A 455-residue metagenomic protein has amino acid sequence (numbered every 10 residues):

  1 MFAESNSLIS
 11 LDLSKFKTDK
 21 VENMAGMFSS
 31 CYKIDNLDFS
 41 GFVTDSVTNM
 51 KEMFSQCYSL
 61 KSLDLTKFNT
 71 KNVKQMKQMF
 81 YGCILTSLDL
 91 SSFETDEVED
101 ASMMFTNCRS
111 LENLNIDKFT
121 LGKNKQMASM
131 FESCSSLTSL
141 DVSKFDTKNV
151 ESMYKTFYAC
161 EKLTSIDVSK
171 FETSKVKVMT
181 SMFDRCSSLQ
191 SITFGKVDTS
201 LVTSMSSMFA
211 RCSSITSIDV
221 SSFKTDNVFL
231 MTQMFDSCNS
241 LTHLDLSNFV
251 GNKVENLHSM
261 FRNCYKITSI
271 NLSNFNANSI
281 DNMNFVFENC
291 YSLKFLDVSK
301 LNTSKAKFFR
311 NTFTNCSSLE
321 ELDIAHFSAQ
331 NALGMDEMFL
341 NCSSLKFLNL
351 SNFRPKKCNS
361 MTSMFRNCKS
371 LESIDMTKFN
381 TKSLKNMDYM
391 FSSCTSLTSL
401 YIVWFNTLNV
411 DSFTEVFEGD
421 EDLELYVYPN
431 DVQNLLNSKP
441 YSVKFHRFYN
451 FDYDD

Functional and structural regions predicted by a protein language model:
N6-E22, Y32-T48, S59-K74, I84-E99 (+14 more regions): Structural signature of tandem-repeat unit edges
A25-G26, K51-E52, K77-Q78, E99-M103 (+12 more regions): Register-specific detector for alpha-helical tandem repeat solenoids, activating on a conserved position within each
Q78, S110, S191, S259 (+4 more regions): Positively charged, low-complexity intrinsically disordered regions
E421, N434-D455: C-terminal capping region of solenoid repeat domains
